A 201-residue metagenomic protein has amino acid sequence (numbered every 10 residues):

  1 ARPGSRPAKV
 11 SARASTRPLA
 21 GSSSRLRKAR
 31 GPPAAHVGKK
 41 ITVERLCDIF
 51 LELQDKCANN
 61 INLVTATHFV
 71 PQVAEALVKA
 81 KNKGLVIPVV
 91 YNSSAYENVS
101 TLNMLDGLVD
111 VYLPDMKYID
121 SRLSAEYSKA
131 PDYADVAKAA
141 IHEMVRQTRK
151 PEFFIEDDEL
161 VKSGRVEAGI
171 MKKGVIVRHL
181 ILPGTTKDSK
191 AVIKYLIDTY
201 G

Functional and structural regions predicted by a protein language model:
A1-A34: N-terminal [4Fe-4S]-dependent radical SAM core
R30-K39, R45-F50: Glycine/small-residue-rich loop that forms an oxyanion/phosphate-binding "nest" at active or ligand-binding sites
E44-G201: Conserved AdoMet/S-adenosylmethionine-binding subsite of the radical SAM
